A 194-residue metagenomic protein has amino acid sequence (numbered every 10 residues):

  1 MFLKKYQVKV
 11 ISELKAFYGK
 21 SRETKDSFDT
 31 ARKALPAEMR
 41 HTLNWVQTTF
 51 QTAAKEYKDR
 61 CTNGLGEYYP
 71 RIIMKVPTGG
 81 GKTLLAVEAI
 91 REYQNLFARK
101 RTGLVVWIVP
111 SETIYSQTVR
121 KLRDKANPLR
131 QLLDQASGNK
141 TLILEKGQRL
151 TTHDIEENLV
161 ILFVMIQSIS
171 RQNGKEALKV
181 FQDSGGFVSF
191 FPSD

Functional and structural regions predicted by a protein language model:
M1-D194: RecA-like P-loop NTPase motor core of helicase/translocase proteins
